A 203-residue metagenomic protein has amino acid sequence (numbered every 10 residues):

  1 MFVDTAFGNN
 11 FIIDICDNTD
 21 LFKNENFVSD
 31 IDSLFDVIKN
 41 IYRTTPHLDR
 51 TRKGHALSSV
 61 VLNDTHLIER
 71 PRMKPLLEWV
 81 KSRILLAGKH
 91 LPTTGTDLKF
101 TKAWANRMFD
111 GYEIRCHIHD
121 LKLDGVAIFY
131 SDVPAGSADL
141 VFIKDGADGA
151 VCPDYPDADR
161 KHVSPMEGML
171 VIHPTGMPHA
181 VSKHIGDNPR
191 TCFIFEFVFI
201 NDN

Functional and structural regions predicted by a protein language model:
M1-T93, E113: Non-heme Fe(II)/2-oxoglutarate
N10-I15, L21-K23, V126-I128, H162 (+2 more regions): Conserved hydrophobic/aromatic beta-strand scaffold that supports enzyme active sites
P92-A103: A short coil-to-beta-strand element that immediately follows conserved catalytic motifs
F100, R160, N188-C192: Short edge beta-strand segments in beta-sheet-rich domains
T101-I172, A180: Catalytic core of non-heme Fe(II) oxygenases with the double-stranded beta-helix
V126-F129, D187-N203: A short hydrophobic beta-strand segment most commonly corresponding to one strand of the jelly-roll/cupin
K183-H184: Asparagine-centered strand-capping/turn motif at beta-strand->loop junctions
